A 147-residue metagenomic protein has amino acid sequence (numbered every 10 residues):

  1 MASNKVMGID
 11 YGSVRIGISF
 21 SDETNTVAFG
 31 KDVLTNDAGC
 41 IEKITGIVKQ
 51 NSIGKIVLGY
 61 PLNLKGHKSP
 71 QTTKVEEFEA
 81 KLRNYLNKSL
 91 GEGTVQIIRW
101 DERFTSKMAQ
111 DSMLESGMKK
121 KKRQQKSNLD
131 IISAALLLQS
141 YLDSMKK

Functional and structural regions predicted by a protein language model:
A2-I9, S13-V14, S19-K147: Phosphate- and other anionic-substrate recognition elements at nucleic-acid/protein interfaces
